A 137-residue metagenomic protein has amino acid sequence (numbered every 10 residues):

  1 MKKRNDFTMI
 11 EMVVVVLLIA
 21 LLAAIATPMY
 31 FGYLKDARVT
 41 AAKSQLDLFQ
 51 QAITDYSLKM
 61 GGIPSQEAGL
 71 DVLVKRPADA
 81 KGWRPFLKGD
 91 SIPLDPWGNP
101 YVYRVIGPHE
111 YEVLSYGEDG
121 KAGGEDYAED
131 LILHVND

Functional and structural regions predicted by a protein language model:
K2-Y30: N-terminal single-pass transmembrane signal-anchor helix
A24, P64-E67, E125: Non-catalytic, surface-exposed connector residues within folded enzymatic/regulatory domains
M29-L48: Aliphatic-rich helix starts adjacent to a transmembrane/signal segment
Y33, S65, K75, K88-G89 (+3 more regions): Generic structural "secondary-structure junction" signal
V39, Q51-D55, M60, D71 (+1 more regions): Short, surface-exposed interaction loops/tails
I53-S91: Short, glycine/small-hydrophobic-rich surface segments
